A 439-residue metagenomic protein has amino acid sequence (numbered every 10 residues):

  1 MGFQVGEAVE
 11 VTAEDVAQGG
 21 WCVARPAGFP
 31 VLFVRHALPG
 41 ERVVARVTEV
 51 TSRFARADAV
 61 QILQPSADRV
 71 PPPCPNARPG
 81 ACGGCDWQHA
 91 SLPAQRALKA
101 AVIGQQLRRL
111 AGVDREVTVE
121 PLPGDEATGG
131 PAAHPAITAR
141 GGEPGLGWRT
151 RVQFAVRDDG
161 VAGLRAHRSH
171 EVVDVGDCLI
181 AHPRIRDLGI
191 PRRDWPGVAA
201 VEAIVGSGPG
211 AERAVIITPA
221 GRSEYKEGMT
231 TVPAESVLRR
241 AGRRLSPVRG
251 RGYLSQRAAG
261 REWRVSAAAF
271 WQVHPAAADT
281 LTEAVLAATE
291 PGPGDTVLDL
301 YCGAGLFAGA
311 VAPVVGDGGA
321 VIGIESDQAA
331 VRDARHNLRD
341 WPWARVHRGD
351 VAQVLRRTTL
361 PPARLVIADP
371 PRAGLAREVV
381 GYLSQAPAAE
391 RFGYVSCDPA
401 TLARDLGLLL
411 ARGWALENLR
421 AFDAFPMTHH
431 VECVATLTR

Functional and structural regions predicted by a protein language model:
M1-A368, A373-G381, A388: Accessory RNA-recognition modules of RNA-modification enzymes
H347-C433: S-adenosylmethionine
V434-R439: Conserved beta strand-loop-helix elements of the APE1-like EEP
